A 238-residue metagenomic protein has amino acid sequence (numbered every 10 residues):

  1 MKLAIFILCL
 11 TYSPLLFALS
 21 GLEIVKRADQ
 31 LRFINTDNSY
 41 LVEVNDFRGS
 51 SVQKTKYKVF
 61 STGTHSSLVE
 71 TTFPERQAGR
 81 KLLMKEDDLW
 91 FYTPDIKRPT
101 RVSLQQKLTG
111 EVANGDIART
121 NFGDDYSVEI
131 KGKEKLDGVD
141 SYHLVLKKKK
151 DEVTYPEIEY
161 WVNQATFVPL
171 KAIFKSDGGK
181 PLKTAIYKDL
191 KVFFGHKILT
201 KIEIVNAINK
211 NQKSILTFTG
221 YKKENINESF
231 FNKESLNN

Functional and structural regions predicted by a protein language model:
L19-D37, V42-V44, Q53, A78-K81 (+4 more regions): Flexible, processing/modification-adjacent segments and terminal tails in exported/periplasmic/extracellular proteins
A28, Y57-S61, Y187-V192: Extended lipid/amphipathic-ligand handling interfaces
Y40-Q77: N-terminal, post-signal-peptide region of Sec/Tat-exported proteins
S61-T62, M84-K85, Y92, V162 (+1 more regions): Generic beta-strand structural signal
H65-S66, D88, T166-V168: Structural motif
D140-N232: Gly/Pro-enriched, hydrophobic low-complexity segments that function as extracytoplasmic propeptides/linkers
